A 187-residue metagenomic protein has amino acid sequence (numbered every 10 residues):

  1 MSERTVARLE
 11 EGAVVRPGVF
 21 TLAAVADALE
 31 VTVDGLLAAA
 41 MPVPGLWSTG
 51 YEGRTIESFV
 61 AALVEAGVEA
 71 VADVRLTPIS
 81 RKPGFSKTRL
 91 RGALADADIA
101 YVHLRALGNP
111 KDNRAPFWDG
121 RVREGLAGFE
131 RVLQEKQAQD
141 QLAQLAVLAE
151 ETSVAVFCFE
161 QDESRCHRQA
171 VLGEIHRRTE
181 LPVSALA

Functional and structural regions predicted by a protein language model:
M1-R16: Recognition helix of helix-turn-helix/homeodomain-like DNA-binding domains that insert into the DNA major groove
R8, D27, A38: DNA-binding alpha-helical recognition surfaces that contact promoter or target DNA
A13, G18, A40, G67: Conserved functional loop/turn residues at catalytic and ligand-binding sites
A13, L37, A170-V171: Hydrophobic side chains within alpha-helical segments
F20-G35: DNA major-groove recognition helix of helix-turn-helix/homeodomain DNA-binding modules
G35-P42: Short amphipathic recognition helices of helix-turn-helix/homeodomain-type DNA-binding modules
P42-A187: Residues lining hydrophobic/aromatic ligand-binding pockets adjacent to catalytic sites
